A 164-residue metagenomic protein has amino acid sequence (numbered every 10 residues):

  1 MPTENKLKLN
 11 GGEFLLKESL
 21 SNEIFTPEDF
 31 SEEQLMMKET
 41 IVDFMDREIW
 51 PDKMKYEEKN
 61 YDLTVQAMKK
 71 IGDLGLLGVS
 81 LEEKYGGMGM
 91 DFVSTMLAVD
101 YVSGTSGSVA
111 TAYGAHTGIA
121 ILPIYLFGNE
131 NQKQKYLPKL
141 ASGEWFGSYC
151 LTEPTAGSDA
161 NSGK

Functional and structural regions predicted by a protein language model:
M1-E33: Intrinsic disorder at enzyme termini
N5-L7, M37, D52: Generic cytosolic/nucleocytoplasmic N-terminal low-complexity/intrinsically disordered segments
D29-D46: Mature N-terminal segment immediately following signal peptide/propeptide cleavage in secreted/periplasmic
E48-K164: Glycine-rich flavin
